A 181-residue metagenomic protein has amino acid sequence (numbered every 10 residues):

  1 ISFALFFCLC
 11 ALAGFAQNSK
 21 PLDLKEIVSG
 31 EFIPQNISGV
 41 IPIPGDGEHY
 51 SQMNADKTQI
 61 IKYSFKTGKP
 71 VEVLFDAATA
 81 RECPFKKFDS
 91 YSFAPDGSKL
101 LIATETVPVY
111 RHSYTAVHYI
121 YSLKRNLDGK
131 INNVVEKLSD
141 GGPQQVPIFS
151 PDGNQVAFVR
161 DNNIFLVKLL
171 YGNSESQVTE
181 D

Functional and structural regions predicted by a protein language model:
S2-A13: Bacterial N-terminal signal peptides
G14-D181: Beta-propeller folds
